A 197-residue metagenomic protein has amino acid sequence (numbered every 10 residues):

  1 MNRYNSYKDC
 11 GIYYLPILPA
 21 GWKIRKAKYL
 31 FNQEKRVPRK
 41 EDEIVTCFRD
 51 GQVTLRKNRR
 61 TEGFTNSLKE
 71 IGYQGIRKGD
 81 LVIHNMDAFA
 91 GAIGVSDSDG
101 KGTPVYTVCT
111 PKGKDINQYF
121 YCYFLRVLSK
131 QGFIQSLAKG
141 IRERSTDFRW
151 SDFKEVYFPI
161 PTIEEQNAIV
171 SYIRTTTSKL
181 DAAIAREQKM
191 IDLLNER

Functional and structural regions predicted by a protein language model:
S6-R39, E155, I163, N167 (+1 more regions): Non-catalytic DNA-recognition/assembly elements of restriction-modification systems
Y7-C10, M86, G100-T107, I141-N167: A short glycine-rich beta-alpha junction/loop motif
K8-G11, R25-K78: Sequence-specific dsDNA recognition surfaces
A20-I24, Y121, K154-N195: Amphipathic alpha-helical segments
E41-E62, L81-T107, Y119, Y123 (+1 more regions): Short, ligand-facing micro-motifs at secondary-structure edges
P111-N117: Ligand-binding loop in jelly-roll beta-barrel domains
